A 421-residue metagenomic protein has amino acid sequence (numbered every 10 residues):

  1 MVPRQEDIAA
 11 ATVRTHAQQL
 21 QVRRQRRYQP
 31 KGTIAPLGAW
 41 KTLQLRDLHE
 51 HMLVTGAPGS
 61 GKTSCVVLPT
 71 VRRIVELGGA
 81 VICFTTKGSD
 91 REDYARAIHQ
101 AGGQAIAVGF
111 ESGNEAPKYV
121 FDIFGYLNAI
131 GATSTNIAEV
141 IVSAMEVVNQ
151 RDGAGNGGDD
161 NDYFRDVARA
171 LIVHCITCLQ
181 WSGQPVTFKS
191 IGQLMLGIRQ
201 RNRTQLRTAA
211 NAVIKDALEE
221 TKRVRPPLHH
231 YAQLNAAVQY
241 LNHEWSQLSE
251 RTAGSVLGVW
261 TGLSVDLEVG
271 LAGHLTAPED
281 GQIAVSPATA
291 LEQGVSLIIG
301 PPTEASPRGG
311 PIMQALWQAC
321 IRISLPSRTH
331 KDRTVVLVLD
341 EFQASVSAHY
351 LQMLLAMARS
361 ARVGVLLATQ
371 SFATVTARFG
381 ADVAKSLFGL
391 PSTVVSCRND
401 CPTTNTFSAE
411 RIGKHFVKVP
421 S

Functional and structural regions predicted by a protein language model:
M1-A9: Long, basic/Gly/Ser/Thr-rich N-terminal segments that mediate initial subcellular attachment or targeting
P3, V13, V22-R26, R72 (+4 more regions): Short, intrinsically disordered low-complexity segments
I8-Q18, V213-K222: N-terminal switch/interaction subdomains of large nucleotide-dependent motors and GTPases
A11-L43: N-terminal pre-Walker A segment at the start of P-loop NTPase domains
A35-A39, L43-V363: P-loop NTPase motor domains
L355-S421: Conserved ATP-driven motor cores of ASCE-family P-loop NTPases powering translocation/secretion/packaging/pilus
